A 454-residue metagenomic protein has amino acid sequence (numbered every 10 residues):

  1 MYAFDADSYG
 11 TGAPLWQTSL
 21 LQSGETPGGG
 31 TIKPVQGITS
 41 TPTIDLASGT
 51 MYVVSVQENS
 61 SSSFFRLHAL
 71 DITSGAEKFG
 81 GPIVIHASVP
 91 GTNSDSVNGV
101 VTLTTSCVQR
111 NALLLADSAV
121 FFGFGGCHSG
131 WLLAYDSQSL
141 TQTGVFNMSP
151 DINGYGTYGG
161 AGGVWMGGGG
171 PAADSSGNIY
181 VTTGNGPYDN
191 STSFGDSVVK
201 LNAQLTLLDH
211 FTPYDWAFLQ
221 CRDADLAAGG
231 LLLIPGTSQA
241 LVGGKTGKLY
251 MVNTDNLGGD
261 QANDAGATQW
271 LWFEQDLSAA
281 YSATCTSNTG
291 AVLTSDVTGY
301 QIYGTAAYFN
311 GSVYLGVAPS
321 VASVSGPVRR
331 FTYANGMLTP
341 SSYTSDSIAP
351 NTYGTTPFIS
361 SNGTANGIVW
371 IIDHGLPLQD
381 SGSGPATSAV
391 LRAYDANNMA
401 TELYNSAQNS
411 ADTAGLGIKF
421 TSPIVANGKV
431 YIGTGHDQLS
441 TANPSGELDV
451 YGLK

Functional and structural regions predicted by a protein language model:
M1-G259, Y303-V321, G326-F331, G354-S361 (+2 more regions): Mobile, glycine-rich extracellular loop/lid and propeptide segments that shape or gate substrate/ligand access
K248-I348: A glycine- and small/hydrophobic-rich beta-loop-beta segment that serves as a flexible "lid/hinge" or phosphate-binding
N351: Glycoside hydrolase catalytic-domain groove-lining segments
